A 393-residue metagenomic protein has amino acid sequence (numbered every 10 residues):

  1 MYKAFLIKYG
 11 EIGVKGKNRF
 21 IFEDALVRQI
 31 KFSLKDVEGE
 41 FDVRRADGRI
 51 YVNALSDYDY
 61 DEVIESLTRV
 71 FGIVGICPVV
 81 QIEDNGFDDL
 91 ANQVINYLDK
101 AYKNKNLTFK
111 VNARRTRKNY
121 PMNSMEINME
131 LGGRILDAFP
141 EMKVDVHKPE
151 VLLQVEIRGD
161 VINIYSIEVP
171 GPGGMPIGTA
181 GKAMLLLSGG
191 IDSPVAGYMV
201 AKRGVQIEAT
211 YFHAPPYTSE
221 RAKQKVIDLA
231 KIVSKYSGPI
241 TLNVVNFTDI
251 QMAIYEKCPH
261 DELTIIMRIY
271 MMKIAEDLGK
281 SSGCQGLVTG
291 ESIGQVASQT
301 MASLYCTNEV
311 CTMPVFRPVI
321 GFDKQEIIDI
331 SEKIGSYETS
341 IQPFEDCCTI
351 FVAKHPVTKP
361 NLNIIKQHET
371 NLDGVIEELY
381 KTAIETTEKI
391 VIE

Functional and structural regions predicted by a protein language model:
M1-M184, P194-T241, E309, V357-L362 (+2 more regions): RNA-binding accessory domains that recognize and position tRNA/RNA substrates
G48, V244-I250, S292, E345-A353: A glycine-rich phosphate-binding loop feature that marks nucleotide/adenosyl-phosphate handling sites
G133-I135, P172-A180, Q251-M252, E256-I334 (+2 more regions): Active-site adenylate/phosphate-handling loop in enzymes that bind or generate adenylated species
L185, A209-Y211, V244, T289 (+1 more regions): Structural beta-sheet core signal
G190: Conserved G/P- and acidic residue-centered "switch" motifs that form tight phosphate/ATP-binding loops in soluble
A230-K257, D346: A conserved beta-strand->alpha-helix junction
E338, Q342-E393: The feature marks non-catalytic terminal segments
